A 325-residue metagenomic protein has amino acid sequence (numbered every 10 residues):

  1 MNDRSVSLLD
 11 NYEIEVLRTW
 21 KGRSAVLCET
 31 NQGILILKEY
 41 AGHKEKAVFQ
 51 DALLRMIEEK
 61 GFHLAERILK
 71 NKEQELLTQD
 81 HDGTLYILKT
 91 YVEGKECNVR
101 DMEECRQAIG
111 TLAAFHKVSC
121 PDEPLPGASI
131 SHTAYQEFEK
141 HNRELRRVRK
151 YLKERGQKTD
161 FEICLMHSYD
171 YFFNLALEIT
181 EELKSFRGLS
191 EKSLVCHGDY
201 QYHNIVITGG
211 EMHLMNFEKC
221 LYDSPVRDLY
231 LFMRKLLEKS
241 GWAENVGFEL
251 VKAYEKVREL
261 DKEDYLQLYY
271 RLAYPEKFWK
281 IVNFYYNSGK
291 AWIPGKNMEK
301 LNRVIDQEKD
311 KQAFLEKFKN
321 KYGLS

Functional and structural regions predicted by a protein language model:
R4-T30: ATP-binding glycine-rich phosphate-binding loop
R18, K38-E45, C97, L125-V195 (+3 more regions): ATP-dependent phospho-/nucleotidyl transfer catalytic cores
A25-E29, I68, L177-R227: Active-site acidic catalytic loop and adjacent metal/ATP-binding pocket of ATP-dependent phosphoryl transfer enzymes
G33-G127: ATP-binding pocket architecture of kinase catalytic cores
Y86-V99, R147-R155, Y274-I293: A glycine-centered beta->alpha junction motif in the catalytic cores of kinase/phosphotransferase enzymes
V226-E259, L272-A291: Active-site activation/catalytic loop segments of kinase-like enzymes and analogous catalytic loops in related
W279-S325: ATP/Mg2+ or Mg2+-diphosphate-binding catalytic cores that bind nucleotide phosphates or diphosphates via glycine-rich
